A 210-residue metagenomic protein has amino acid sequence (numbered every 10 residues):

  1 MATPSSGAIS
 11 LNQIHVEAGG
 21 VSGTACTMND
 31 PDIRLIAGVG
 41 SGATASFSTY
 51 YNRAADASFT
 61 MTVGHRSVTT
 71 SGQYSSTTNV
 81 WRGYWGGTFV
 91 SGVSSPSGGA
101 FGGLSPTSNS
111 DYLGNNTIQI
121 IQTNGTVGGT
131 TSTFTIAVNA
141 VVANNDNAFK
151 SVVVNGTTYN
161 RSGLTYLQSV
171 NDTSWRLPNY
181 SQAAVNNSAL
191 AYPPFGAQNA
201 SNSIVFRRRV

Functional and structural regions predicted by a protein language model:
A2-V210: Glycine-biased low-complexity/repetitive sequence motifs
